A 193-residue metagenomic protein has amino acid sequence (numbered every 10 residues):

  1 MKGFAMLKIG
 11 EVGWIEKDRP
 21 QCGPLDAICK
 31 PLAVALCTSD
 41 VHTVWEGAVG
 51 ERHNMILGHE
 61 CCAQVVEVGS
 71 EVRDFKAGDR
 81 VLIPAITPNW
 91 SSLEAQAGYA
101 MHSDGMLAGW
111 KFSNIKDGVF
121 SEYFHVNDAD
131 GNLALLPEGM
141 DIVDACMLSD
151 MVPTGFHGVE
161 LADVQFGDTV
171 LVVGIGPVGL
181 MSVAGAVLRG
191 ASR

Functional and structural regions predicted by a protein language model:
M1-F4: Short structural boundary motif marking the start of a folded domain
L7, D18-R19, R52-G58, F112-D117 (+1 more regions): Short Gly/Pro-enriched turn/cap motifs at secondary-structure boundaries
K8-G10, G23: Residue-level recognition of beta-strand termini and adjacent short loop/turns
P20-V34, W45-Q96, P137: Glycine-rich beta-strand-centered segment in the early N-terminal region that forms part of a ligand/cofactor-binding
C37, E71, V178: Conserved Rossmann-like nucleotide-cofactor binding loop
C37, P84-A134, E138, I142: Cysteine-cluster motifs in flexible loop/terminal segments that predominantly coordinate metals
S39-W45: Cytochrome P450 core scaffold surrounding the K-helix E-X-X-R motif and the conserved "meander" helix-loop region
V81, E138-R193: Mid-domain Rossmann-like dinucleotide-binding core that forms the NAD(H)/NADP(H) cofactor-binding site
